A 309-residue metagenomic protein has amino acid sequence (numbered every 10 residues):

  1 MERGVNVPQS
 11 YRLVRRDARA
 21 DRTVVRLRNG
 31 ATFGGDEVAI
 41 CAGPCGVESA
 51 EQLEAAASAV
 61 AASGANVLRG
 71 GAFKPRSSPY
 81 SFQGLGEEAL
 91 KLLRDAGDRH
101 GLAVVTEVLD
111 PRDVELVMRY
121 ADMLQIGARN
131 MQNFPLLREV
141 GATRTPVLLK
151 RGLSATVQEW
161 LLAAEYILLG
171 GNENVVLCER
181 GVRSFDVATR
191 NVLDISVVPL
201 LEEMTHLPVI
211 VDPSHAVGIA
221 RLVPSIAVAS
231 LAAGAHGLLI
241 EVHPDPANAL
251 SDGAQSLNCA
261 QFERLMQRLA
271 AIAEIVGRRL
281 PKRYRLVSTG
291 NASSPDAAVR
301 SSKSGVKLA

Functional and structural regions predicted by a protein language model:
M1-I40, K307-A309: Non-catalytic terminal accessory/regulatory regions of metabolic enzymes
R22-C45, K74-P79, E202-V211: N-terminal small/glycine-rich loop or linker at the start of catalytic domains across soluble metabolic enzymes
V38-L53, P79-Q83, A103-E107, A128 (+2 more regions): Active-site mouth loops of central-metabolism enzymes
A39-G43, L68-G70, V104-T106, L124-I126 (+4 more regions): Hydrophobic faces of well-ordered beta-strands that scaffold small-molecule active sites in alpha/beta enzyme cores
R69-E87, P244-S256: Glycine-rich, proline-tolerant flexible connector loops at the mouths of alpha/beta enzymes
F82-V105, V140-P146, V197-V209, L257-G277: Alpha-helix-loop-beta-strand connector modules within alpha/beta enzyme cores
L85, L102-D113, D122-F134, P146-V157 (+2 more regions): Catalytic beta/alpha-barrel core
T143-V242: Catalytic alpha/beta core domains of metabolic enzymes, predominantly
